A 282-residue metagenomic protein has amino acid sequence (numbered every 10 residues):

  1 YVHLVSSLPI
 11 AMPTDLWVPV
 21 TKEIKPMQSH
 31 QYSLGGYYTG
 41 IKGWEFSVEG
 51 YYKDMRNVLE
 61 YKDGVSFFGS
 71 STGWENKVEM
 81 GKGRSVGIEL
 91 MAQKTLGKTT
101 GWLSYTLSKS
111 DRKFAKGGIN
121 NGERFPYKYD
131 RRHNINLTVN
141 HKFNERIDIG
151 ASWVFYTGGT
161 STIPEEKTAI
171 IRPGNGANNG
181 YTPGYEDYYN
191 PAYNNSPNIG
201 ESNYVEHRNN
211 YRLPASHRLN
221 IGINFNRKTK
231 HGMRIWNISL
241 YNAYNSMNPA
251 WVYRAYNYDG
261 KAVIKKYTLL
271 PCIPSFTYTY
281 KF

Functional and structural regions predicted by a protein language model:
Y1-Y32, G50-E75, S152-K167, N245-W251: Surface-exposed extracellular loop regions of Gram-negative outer-membrane beta-barrel proteins, predominantly
S7, D15, G36, V48-Y52 (+4 more regions): Transmembrane beta-barrel strands of outer-membrane/channel proteins
W17-K22, G73-E79, G87, I119-P126 (+2 more regions): Extracellular loop and loop/strand-boundary signature of outer-membrane beta-barrel proteins
Q28-Y32, K82-V86, R131-I135, A215-L219 (+1 more regions): Residues that define the transmembrane beta-barrel architecture of outer-membrane proteins
S29, I41-G43, L96-T99, S108 (+6 more regions): Outer-membrane beta-barrel channels and translocator barrels
L34-Y38, I88-K94, L103, L137-H141 (+4 more regions): Residues on the lipid-exposed face of transmembrane beta-strands in outer-membrane beta-barrel proteins
Y52-D54, T72-E165: Gram-negative outer-membrane beta-barrel transporters
R56, R146, F155-G200, P214-R218 (+1 more regions): C-terminal beta-signal and adjacent terminal beta-strands/loops of Gram-negative outer-membrane beta-barrel proteins
